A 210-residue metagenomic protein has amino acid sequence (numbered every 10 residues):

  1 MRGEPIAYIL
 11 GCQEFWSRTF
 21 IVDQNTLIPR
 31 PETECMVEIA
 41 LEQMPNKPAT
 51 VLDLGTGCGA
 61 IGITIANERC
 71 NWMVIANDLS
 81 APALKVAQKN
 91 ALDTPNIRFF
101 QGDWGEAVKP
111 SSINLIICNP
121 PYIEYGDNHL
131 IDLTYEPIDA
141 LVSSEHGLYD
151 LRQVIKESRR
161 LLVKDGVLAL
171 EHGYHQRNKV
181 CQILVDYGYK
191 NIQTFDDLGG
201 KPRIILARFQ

Functional and structural regions predicted by a protein language model:
M1-E42: Conserved AdoMet
A7, I123-G126, H175: Active-site beta-alpha loop architecture of Rossmann-like, nucleotide-cofactor-dependent enzymes
T19, M73, N96-R98, K190-Q193: Conserved beta-strand segments of alpha/beta enzyme cores
C35-H129, Q153: Conserved SAM/SAH cofactor-binding pocket of Class I
A76, S143, A169: Conserved SAM-binding loop
P120-D150: Mobile active-site "lid"/loop adjacent to the S-adenosyl-L-methionine
H146-R208: Conserved Class I SAM-dependent methyltransferase catalytic core
